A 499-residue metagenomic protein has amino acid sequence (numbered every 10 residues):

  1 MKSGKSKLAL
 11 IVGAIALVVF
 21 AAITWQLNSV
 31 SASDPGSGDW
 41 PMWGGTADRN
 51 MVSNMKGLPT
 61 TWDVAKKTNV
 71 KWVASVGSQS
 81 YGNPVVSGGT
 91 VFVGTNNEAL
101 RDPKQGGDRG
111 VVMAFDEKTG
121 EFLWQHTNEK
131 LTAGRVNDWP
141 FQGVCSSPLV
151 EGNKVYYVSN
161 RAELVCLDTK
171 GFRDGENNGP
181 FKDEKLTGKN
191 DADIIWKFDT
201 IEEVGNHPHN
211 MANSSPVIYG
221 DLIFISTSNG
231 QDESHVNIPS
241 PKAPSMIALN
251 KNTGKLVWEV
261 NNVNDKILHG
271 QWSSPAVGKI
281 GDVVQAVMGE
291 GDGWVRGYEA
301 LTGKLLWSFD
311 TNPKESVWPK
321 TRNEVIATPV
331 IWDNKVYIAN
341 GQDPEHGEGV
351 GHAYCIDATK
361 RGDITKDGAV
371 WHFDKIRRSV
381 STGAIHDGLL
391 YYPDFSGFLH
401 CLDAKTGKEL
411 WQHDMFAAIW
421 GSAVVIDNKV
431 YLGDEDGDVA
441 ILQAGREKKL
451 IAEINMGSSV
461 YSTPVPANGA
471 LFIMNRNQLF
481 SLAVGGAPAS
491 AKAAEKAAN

Functional and structural regions predicted by a protein language model:
G4-G13, F20-N499: Noncatalytic, solvent-exposed loop/strand surfaces of beta-propeller-type extracellular/periplasmic domains
